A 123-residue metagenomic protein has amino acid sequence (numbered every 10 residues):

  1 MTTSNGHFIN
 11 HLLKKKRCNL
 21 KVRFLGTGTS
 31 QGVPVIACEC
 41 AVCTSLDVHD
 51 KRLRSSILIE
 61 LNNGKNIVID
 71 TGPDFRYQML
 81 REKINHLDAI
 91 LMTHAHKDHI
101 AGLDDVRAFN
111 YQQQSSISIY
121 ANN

Functional and structural regions predicted by a protein language model:
M1-T2, G6-H7: N-terminal amphipathic/hydrophobic targeting modules at extreme N-termini, encompassing cleavable Sec/SRP-type signal
T3, K14-K15, T27: Generic detector of low-complexity/intrinsically disordered segments and short hydrophobic N-terminal stretches
F8-L12: Short hydrophobic targeting helices and cationic amphipathic motifs that mediate membrane/organellar targeting
K16, K51, Y111-Q113: Short, flexible hinge/linker loops that cap or flank conserved catalytic cores
C18-E82: Conserved beta-strand hairpin/beta-sheet module of binuclear metal-dependent hydrolase folds, prominently
G64-I67, T71-A121: Active-site metal-binding motif and surrounding structural segment of the metallo-beta-lactamase
